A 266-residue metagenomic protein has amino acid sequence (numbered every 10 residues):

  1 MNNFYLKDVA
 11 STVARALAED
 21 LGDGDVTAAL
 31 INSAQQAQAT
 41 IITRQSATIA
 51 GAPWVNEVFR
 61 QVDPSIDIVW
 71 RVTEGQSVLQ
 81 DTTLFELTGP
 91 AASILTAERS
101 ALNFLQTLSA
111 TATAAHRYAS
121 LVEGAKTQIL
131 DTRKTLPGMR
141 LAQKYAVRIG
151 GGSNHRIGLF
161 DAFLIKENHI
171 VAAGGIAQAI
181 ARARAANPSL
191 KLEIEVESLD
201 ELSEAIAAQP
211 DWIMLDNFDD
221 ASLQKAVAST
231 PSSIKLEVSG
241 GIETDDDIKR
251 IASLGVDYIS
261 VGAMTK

Functional and structural regions predicted by a protein language model:
M1-A208, W212, Q224-S229, E237 (+2 more regions): Acidic/glycine-rich phosphate/pyrophosphate-binding loops and surrounding catalytic core that coordinate Mg2+
M214, F218-D220: Extended hydrophobic secondary-structure segments
N217, G240, G262-A263: Short secondary-structure boundary segments
I234: Charged, glycine-enriched surface loops/patches that mediate electrostatic binding to polyanionic ligands
E243-D245: Negatively charged, flexible loop motifs adjacent to catalytic sites in prokaryotic signal transduction proteins
